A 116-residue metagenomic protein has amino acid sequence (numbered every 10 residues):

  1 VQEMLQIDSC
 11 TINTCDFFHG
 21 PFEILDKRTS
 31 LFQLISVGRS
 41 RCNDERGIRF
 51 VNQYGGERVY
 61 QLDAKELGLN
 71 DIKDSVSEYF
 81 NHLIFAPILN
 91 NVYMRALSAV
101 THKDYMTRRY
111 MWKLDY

Functional and structural regions predicted by a protein language model:
Q2-Y116: A SIS-like phosphosugar-recognition module
